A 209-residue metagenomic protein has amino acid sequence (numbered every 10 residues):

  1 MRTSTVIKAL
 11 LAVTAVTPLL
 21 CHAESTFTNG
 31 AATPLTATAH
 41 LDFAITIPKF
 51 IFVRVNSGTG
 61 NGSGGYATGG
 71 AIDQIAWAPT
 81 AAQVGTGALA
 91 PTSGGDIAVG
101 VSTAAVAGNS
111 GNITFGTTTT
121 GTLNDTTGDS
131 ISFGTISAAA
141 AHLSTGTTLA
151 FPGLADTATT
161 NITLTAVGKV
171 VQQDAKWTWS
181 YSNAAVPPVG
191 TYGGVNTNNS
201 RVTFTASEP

Functional and structural regions predicted by a protein language model:
M1-A23: Gram-negative bacterial Sec-dependent N-terminal signal peptides
A23-P152, T159-P209: N-terminal small/polar-rich segments of proteins
